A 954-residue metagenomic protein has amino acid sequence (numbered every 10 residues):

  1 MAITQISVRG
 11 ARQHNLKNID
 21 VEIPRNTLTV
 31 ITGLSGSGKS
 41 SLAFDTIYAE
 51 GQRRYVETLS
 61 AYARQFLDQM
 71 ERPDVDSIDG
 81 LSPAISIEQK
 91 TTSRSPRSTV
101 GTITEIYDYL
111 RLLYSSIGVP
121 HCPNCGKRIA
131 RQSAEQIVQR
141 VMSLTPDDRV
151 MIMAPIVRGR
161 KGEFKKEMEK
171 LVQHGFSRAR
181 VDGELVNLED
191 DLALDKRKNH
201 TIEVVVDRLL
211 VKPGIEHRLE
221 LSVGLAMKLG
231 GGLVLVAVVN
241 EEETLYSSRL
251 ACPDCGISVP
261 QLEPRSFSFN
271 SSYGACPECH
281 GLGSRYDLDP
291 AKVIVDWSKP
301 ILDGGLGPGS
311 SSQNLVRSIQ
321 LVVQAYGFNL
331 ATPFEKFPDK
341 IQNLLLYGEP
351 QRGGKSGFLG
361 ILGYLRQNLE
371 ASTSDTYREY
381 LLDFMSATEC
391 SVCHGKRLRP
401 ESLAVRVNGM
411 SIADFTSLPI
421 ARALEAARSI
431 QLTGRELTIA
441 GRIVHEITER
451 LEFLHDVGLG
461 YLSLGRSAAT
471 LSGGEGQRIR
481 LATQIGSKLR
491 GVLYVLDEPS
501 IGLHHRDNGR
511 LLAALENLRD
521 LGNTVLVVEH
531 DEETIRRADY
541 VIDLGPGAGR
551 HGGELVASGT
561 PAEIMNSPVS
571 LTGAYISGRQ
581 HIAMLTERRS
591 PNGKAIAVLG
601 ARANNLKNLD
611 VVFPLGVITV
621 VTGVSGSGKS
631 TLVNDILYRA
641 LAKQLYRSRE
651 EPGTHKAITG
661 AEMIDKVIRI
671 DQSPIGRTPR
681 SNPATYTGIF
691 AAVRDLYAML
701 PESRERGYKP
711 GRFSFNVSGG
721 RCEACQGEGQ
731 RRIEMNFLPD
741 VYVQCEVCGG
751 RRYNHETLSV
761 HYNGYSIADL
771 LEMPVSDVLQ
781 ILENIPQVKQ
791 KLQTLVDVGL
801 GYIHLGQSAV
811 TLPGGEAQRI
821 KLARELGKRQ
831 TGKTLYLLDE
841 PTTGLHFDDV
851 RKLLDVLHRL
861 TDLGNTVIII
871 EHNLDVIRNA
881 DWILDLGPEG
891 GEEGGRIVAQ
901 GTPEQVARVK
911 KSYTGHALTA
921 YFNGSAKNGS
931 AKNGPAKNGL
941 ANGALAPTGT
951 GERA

Functional and structural regions predicted by a protein language model:
M1-A954: Conserved phosphate-binding elements of NTP-dependent enzyme cores
